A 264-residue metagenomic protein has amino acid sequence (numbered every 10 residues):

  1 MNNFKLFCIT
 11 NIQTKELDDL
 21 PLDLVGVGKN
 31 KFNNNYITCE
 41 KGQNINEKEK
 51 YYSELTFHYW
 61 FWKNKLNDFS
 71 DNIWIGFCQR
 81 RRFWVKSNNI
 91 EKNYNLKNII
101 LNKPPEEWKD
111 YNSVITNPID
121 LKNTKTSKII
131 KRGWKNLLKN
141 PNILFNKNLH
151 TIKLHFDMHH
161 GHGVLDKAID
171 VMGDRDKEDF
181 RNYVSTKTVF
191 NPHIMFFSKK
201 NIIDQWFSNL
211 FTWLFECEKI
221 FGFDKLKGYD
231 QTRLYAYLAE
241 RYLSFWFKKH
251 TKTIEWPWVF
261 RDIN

Functional and structural regions predicted by a protein language model:
M1-N264: ER/Golgi luminal nucleotide-sugar-dependent glycosyltransferases, focusing on the catalytic module
